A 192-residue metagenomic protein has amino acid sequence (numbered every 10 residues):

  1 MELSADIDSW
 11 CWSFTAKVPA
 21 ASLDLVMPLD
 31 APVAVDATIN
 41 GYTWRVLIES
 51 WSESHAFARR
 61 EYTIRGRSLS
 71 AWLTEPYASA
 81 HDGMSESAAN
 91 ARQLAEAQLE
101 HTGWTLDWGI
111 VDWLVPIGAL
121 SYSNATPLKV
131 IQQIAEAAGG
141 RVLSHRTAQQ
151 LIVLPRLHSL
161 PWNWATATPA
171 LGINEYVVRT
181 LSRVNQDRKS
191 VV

Functional and structural regions predicted by a protein language model:
M1-S9, T180, D187: Solvent-exposed edge beta-strands and adjacent loop segments that serve as assembly or binding interfaces
D6-C11, S22-P28, W113-P116, V153-L157: A broad, low-specificity signal for short, low-complexity segments enriched in glycine/proline and polar/charged
S9-S13, R59-E61: A general secondary-structure signal for short beta-strands and their flanking turns/coil in non-transmembrane regions
A21-G109: Surface-exposed cap/loop segments at beta↔alpha junctions
S52, A56-L73, I110-R188: Short beta-strand-centered interaction patches in the first periplasmic/extracellular domains of large envelope
V191-V192: Conserved small/polar residues in nucleotide/adenosyl-binding loops
